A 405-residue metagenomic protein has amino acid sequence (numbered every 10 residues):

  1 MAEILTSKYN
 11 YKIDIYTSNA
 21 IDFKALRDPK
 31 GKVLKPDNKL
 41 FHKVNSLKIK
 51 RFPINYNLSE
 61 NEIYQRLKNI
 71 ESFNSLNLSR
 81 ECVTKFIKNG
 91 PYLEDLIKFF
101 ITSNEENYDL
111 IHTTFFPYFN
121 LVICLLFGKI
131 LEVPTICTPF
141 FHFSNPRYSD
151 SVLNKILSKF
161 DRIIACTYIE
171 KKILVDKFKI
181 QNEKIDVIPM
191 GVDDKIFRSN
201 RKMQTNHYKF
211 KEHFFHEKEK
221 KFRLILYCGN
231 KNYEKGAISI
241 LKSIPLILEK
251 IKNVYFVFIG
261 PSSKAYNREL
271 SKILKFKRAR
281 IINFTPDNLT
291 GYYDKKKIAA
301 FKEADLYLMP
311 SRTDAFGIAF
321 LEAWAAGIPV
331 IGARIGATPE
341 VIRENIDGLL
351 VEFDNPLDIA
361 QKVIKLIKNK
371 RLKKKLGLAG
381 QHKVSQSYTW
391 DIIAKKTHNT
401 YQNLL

Functional and structural regions predicted by a protein language model:
N19, I169, G191: Carbohydrate-associated surface elements
G31-N38, R198-K218, K297: A short helix/loop element that forms part of the nucleotide-sugar donor recognition site in Leloir-type
I164, H216-K235, L241-I244, F256-I259: Conserved donor-binding/catalytic core segment of Leloir-type glycosyltransferases
R268-Y292: Nucleotide-activated donor-binding/catalytic signature segment of Leloir-type glycosyltransferases, i.e., the conserved
T285, Y292-D294, A299-A304: Short alpha-helical donor nucleotide-sugar binding micro-motif in glycosyltransferases
L306, F320, P329-G332, I342: Short hydrophobic beta-strand element within catalytic cores of glycosyltransferases and related nucleotide-activated
R312: Aromatic "clamp/platform" in nucleotide-sugar-dependent glycosyltransferases that forms part of the donor/acceptor
E344-N345, L349-P356, K365-R371: Conserved acidic donor-binding segment of nucleotide-sugar-dependent glycosyltransferases
